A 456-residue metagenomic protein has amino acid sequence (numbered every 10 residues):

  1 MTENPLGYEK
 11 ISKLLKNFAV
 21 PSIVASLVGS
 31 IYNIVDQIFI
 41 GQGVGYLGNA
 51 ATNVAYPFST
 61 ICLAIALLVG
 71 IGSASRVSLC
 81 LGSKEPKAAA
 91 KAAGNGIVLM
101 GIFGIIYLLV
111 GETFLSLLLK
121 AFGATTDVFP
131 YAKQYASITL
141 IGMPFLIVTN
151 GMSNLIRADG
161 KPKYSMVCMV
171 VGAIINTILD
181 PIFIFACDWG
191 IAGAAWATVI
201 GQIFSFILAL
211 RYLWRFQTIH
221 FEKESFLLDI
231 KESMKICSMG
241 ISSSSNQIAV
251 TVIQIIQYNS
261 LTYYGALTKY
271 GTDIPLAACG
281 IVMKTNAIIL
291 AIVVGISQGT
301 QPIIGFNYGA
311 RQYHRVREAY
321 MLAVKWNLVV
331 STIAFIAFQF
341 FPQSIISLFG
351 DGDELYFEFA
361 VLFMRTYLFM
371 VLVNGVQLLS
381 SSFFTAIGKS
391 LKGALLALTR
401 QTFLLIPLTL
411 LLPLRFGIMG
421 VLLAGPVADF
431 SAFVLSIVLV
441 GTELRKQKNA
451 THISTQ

Functional and structural regions predicted by a protein language model:
M1-S22, V77-G142, A186-I241, I304-M370 (+1 more regions): Short alpha-helical transmembrane segments in multi-pass integral membrane proteins
S12-I31, V35, F58-I65, I141 (+5 more regions): Residue-level signal for short hydrophobic patches within transmembrane helices of multi-pass membrane transporters
N17-D36, I138, T149, G172 (+2 more regions): Transmembrane helical elements of multi-pass membrane transporters/channels
V20, D36, S73, F114-L115 (+12 more regions): Hydrophobic/aromatic residues in alpha-helical transmembrane segments
I31-A50, L119-T126, I182-W189, T251-V282 (+4 more regions): Helix-terminus/linker motif at the lipid-water interface of multi-pass membrane proteins
N49-L109, L146-S165, Y258, A278-P342 (+1 more regions): Small-residue-rich hydrophobic transmembrane alpha-helices
I61-A64, N176-D180, F206-L210, I288 (+3 more regions): Hydrophobic transmembrane alpha-helices of multi-pass small-molecule transporters
G70, T139-R157, S165-A173, A194-I207 (+4 more regions): Short runs within selected transmembrane alpha-helices of multi-pass transporters and secretion channels
